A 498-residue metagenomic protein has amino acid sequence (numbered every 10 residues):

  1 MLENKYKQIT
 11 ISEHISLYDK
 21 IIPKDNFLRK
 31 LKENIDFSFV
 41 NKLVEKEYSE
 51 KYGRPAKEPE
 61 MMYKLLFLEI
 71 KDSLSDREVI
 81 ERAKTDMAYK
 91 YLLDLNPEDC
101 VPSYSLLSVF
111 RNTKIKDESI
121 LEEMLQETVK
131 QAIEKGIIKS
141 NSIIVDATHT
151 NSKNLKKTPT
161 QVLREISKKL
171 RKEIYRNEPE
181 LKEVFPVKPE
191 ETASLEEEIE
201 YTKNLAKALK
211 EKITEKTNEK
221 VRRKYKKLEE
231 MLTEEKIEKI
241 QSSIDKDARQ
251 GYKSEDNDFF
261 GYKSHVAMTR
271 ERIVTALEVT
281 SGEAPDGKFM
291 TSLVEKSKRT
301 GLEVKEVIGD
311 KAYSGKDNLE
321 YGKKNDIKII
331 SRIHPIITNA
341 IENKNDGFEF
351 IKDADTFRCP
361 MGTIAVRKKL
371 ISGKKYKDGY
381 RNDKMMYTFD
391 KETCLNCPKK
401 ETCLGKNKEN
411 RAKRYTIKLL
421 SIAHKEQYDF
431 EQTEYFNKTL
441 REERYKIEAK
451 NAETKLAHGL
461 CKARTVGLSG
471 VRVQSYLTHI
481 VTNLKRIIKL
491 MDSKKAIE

Functional and structural regions predicted by a protein language model:
M1-I9, K494-E498: Intrinsically disordered, low-complexity and often Lys/Arg-enriched segments
Y18-D19, D25: N- or domain-start disorder-to-order transition segments that initiate the globular core
F27-F67: Basic, short loop/linker segments at the boundary and entry of helix-turn-helix/winged-helix-like folds
E50, T85-Y89, Q131: A short structural micro-motif
P59-I70, T85-Y89, S264-H265, S292-E295: Contiguous, well-ordered alpha-helical segments that form the cores/surfaces of helical PPI scaffolds
S75-E78, A83, P97-C100, S108-E498: Anion-binding and metal-coordination hotspots
D86-E98: Short, basic interhelical loop/turn and adjoining N-cap of the next helix at nucleic-acid- or acidic-partner-contacting
